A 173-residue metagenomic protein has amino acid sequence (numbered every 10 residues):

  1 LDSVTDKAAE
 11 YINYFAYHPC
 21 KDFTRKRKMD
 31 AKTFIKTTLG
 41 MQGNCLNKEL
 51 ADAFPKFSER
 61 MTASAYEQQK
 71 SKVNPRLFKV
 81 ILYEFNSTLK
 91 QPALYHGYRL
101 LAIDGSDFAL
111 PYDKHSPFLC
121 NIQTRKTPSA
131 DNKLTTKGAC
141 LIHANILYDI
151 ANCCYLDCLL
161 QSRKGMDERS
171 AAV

Functional and structural regions predicted by a protein language model:
L1-V173: Conserved, well-structured functional cores that handle cations and Mg-NTP chemistry
